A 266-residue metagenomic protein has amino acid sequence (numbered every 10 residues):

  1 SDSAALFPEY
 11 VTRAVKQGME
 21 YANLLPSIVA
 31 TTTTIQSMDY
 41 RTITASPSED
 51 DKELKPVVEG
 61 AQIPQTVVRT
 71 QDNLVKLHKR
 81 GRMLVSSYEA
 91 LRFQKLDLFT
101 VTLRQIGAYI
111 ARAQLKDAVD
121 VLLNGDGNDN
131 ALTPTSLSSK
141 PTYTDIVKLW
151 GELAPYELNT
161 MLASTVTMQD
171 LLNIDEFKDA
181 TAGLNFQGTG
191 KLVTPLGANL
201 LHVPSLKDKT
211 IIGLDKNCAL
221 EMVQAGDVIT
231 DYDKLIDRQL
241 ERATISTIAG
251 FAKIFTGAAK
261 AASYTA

Functional and structural regions predicted by a protein language model:
D2-R80: Assembly/oligomerization interface modules of large self-assembling protein complexes
D51-L54, T66, Q94-K95, D170-L172 (+1 more regions): Short helix/loop capping segments that flank catalytic or ligand/cofactor-binding pockets
V68-D72, Q94-K95, G125, M161: Hydrophobic alpha-helical bundles in membrane proteins
R69-T70, D145-L149, D227-T230: Glycine-rich, charged/polar anion/phosphate-binding loops that engage phosphate groups from diverse ligands
R80-L153, Y264-A266: Alpha-helical scaffold segments that mediate packing/assembly in large oligomeric complexes
S87, A163-T167, D215, F255: Helix N-cap / beta->alpha transition motif
N124-L192: Extended, solvent-exposed, turn-rich assembly/linker loops in the middle of proteins
D175-A266: Sequence/fold signature of self-assembling virion shell proteins
